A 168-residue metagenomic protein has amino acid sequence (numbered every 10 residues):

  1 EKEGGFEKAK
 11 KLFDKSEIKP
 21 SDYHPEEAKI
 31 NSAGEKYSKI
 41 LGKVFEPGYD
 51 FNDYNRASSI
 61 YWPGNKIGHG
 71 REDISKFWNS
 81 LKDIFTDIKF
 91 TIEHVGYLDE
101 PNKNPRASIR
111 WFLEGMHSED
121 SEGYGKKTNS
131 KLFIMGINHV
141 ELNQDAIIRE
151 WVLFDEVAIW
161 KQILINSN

Functional and structural regions predicted by a protein language model:
E1-N168: C-terminal and inter-domain tail/linker signature
